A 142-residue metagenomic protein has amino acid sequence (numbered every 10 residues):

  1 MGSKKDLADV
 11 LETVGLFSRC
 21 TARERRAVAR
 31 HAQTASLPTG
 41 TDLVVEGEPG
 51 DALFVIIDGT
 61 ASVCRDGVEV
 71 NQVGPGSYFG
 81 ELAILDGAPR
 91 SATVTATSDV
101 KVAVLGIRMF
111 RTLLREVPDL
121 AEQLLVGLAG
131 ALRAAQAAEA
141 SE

Functional and structural regions predicted by a protein language model:
M1-E142: Cytosolic regulatory regions built on CNB/CRP/Popeye-like sensor folds
